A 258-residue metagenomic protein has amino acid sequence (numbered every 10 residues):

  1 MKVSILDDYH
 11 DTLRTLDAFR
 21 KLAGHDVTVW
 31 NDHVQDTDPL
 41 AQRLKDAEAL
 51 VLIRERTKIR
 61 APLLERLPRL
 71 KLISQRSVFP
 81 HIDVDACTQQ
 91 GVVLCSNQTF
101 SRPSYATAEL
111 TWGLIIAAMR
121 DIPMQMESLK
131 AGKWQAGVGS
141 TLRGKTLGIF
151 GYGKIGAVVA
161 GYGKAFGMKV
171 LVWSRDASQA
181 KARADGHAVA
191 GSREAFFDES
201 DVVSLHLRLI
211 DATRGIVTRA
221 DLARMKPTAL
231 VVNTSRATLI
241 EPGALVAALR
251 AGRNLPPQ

Functional and structural regions predicted by a protein language model:
M1-A49, I53-R54, G167: N-terminal glycine-/charge-rich "phosphate-binding" loop or analogous flexible N-terminal tail
Y9-D11, D32-Q35, R54-K58, R76-P80 (+2 more regions): Short beta->alpha connector loops
T15-L22, L64-E65, D83-Q89, A177-D185: Short loop/helix-cap segments at secondary-structure boundaries that form the rim of catalytic
Q42-E48, K58-A61, R175-Q258: Rossmann-like adenosine-cofactor binding region
E48-M126, S140: Phosphate/diphosphate ligand-binding glycine-rich loop within oxidoreductases
L70, R143-T146, R219, T228: Phosphate-coordination loops involved in phosphoryl transfer and adenosine-cofactor binding
Q125-V159, G167, G186-H187: Glycine-rich NAD(P)-binding loop of Rossmann-like domains
